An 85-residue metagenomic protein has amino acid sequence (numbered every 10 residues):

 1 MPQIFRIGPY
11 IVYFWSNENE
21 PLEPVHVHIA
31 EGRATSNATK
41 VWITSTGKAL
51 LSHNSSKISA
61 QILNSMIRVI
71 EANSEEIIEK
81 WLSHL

Functional and structural regions predicted by a protein language model:
M1-W15: Negatively charged, low-complexity tracts enriched in Asp/Glu with abundant Ser/Thr
I11, P24-H26, I70: Proteins with a high burden of low-complexity, intrinsically disordered sequence enriched in S/T/G/P/A and R, requiring
N19-A60: A short, structured beta-strand/loop element
N54-L85: Acidic, low-complexity intrinsically disordered segments
